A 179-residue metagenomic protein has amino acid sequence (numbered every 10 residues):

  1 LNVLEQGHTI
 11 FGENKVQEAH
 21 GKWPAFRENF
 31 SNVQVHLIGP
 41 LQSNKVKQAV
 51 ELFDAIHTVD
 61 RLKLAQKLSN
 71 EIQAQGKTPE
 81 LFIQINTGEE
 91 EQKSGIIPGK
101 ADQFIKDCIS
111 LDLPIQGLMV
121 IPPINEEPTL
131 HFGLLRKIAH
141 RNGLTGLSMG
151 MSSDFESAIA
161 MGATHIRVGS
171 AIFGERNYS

Functional and structural regions predicted by a protein language model:
L1-T145, M151-S153, M161: Conserved alpha/beta-domain cores
W23-F30, E156-S179: C-terminal helical cap(s) of enzyme catalytic domains, especially alpha/beta-barrels
